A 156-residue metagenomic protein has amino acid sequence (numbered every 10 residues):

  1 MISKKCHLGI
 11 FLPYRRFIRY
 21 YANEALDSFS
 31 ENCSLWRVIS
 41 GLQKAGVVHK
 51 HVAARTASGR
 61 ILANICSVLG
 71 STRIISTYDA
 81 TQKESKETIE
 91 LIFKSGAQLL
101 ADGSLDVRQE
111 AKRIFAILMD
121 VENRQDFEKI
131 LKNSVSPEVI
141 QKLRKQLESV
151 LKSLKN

Functional and structural regions predicted by a protein language model:
M1-H7, S34-Q43, I74, Y78-K94 (+1 more regions): Core helices of alpha-solenoid repeat scaffolds
C6-F11, E24-E31, A45-V48, S58-T72 (+3 more regions): Hydrophobic residues within the alpha-helices of tandem HEAT/HEAT-like
Y14-R15, K50-H51, G103-S104: Short inter-helical turns and helix N-cap capping residues of alpha-solenoid HEAT/ARM repeat scaffolds
F17, L35, I39, A63-C66: Extended alpha-helical scaffold regions
H51-C66, Y78, S85-A97: Alpha-helical membrane segments in multi-pass integral membrane proteins
R55, K83-T88, E128-K129, S136-V139: Domain-wide signal for the mature, well-folded portions of proteins, strongly enriched in nucleus-encoded organellar
A97-N156: Eukaryotic acidic, Ser/Thr-rich intrinsically disordered low-complexity regions
